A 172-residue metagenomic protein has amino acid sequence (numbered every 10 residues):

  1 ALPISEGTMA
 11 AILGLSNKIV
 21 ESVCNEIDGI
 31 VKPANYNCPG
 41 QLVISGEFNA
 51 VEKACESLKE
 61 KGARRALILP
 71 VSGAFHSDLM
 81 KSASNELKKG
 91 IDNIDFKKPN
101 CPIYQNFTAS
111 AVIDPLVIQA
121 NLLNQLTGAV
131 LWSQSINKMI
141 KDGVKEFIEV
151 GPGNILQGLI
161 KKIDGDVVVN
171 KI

Functional and structural regions predicted by a protein language model:
A1-G128: Alpha/beta catalytic cores of group-transfer enzymes, especially the acyltransferase/condensing modules of polyketide
D92-I172: Acyltransferase/transacylase module recognition
